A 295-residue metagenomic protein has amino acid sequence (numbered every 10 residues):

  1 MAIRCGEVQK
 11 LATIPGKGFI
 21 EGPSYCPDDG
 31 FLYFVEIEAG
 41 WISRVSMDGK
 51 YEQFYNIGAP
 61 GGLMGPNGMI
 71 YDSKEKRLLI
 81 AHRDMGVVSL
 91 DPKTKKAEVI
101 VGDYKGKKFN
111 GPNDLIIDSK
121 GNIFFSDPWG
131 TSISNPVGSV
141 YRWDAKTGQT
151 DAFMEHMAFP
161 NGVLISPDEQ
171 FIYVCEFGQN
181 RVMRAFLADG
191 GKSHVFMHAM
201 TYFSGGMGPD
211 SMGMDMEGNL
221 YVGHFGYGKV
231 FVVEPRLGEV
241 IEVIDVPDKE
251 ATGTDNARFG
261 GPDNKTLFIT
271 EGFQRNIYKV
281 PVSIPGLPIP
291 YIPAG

Functional and structural regions predicted by a protein language model:
M1-G18, M47-G49, Y55, M197-H198 (+1 more regions): A short helix->beta-strand "capping" segment at the edge of beta-propeller domains
E7-K10, K50-F54, K95-E98, G148-D151 (+3 more regions): Predominantly a core beta-strand signature of beta-propeller blades across repeat-based propeller domains
I14-D29, G58-D84, K105-I123, T131 (+6 more regions): Beta-rich, blade/repeat-based domains predominating in secreted/periplasmic proteins but also intracellular
F31-I57: Beta-propeller domains
I37, H82-R83, P128-W129, F177 (+5 more regions): Short loop/turn segments immediately following the C-termini of beta-strands
W41-S43, G86-V88, G138-Y141, R181-M183 (+2 more regions): A short loop-to-beta-strand structural motif that recurs across blades of beta-propeller domains
S46-K50, D91-K95, D144-G148, F186-G190 (+2 more regions): Short loop/turn segments that connect beta-strands within beta-propeller blades
N256-G295: Blade-level signature of beta-propeller repeat domains, shared across WD40, Kelch, NHL, RCC1 and BNR/Asp-box propellers
